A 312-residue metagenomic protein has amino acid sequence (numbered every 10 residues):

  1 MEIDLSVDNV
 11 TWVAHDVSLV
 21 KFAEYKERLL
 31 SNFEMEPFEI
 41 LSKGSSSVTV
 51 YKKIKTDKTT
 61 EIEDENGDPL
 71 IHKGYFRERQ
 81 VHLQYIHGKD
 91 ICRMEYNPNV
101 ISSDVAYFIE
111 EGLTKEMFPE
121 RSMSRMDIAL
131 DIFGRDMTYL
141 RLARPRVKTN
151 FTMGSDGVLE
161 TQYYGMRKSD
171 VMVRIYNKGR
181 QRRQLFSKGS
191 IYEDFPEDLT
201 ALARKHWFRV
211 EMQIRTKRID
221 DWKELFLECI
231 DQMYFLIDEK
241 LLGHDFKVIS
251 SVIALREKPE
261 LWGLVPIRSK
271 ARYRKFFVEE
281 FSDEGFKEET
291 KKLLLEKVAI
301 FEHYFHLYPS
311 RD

Functional and structural regions predicted by a protein language model:
M1-V265, E280-D312: Structured, helix-rich domain cores that form ligand/interaction pockets
R268-K275: Helix-turn-helix DNA-binding segment
